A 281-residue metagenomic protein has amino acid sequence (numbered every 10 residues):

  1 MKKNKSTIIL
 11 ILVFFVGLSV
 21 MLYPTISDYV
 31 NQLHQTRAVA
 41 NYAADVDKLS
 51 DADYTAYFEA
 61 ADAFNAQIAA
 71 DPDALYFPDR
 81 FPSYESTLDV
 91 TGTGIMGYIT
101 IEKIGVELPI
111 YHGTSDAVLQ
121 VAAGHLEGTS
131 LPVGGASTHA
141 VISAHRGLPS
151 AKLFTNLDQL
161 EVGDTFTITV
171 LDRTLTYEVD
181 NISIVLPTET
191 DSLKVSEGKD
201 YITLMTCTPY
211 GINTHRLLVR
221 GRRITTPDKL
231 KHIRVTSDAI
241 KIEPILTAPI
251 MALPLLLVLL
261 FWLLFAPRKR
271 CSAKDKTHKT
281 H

Functional and structural regions predicted by a protein language model:
K2-K3, T277: Intrinsic low-complexity, intrinsically disordered segments enriched in polar/basic residues
K3-P244: Solvent-exposed, non-transmembrane regions of membrane-associated and secreted proteins
R234-H281: C-terminal single-pass membrane-anchor helix
